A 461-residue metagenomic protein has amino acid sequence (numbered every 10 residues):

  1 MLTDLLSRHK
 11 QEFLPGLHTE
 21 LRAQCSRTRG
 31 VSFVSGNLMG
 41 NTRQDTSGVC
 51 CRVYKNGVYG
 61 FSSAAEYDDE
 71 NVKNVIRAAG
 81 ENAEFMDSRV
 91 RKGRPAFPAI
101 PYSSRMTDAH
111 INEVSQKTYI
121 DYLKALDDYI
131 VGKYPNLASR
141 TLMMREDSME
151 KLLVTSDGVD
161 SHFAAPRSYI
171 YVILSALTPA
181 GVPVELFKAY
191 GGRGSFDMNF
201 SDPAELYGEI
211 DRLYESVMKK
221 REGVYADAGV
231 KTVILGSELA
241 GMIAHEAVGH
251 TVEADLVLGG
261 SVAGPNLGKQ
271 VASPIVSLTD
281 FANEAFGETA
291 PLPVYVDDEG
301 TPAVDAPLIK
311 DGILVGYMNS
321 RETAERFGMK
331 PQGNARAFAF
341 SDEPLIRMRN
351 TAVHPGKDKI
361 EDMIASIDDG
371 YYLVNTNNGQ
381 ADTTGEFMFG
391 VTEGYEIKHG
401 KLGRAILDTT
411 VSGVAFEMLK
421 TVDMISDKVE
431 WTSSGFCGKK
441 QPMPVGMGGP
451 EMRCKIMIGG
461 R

Functional and structural regions predicted by a protein language model:
M1-R461: N-terminal small-residue-enriched
